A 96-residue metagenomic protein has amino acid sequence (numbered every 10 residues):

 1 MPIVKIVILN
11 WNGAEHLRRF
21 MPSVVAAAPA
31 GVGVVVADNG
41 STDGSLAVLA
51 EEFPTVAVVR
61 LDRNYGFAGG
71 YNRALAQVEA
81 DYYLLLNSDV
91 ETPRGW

Functional and structural regions predicted by a protein language model:
I3-K5, G33: Cell-envelope/extracellular polymer assembly enzymes that use nucleotide-activated donors
I8-R19, G40: Active-site beta-to-alpha loop of glycosyltransferases that engages the nucleotide-sugar donor
S23, D38-A47, R63: A conserved acidic beta->alpha catalytic loop
S23-G31: Short, acidic, metal-binding catalytic loop of nucleotide-sugar glycosyltransferases
G31-G40, V59-L61: Short beta-strand/loop segment that forms part of the nucleotide-sugar
G44, V90-W96: Acidic donor-binding/catalytic loop of UDP-sugar-dependent glycosyltransferases, especially processive GT2
R60-V78: Glycine-rich, basic loop-to-helix element that forms the pyrophosphate-binding segment of sugar-nucleotide handling
Y83: Short aromatic/hydrophobic "clamp" motif used to bind/position activated sugar donors
